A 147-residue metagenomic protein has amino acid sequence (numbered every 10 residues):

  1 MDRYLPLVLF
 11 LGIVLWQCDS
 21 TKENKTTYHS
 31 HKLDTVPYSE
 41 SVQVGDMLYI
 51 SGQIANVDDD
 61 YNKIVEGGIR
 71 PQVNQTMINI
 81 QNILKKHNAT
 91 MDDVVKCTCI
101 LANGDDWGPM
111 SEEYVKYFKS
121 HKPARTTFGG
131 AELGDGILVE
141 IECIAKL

Functional and structural regions predicted by a protein language model:
Y4-I78, N82-H87, D92, L101-L147: N-terminal presequence-like segments and the immediate start of the first folded domain
V95-C97: Surface-exposed aromatic
